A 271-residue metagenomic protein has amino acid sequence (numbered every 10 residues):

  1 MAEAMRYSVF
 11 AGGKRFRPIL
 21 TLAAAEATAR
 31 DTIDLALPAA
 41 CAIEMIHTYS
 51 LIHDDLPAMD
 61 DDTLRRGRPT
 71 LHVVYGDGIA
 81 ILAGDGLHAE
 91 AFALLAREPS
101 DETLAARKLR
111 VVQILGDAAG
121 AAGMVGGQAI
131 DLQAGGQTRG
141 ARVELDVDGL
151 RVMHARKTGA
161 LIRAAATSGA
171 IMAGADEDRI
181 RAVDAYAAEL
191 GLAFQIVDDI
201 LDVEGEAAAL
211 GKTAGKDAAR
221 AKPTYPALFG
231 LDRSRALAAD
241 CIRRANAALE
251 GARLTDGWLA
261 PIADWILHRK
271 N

Functional and structural regions predicted by a protein language model:
M1-N246, E250, L254-L267: Mg2+-dependent prenyl diphosphate-binding active-site environment of isoprenoid biosynthetic enzymes
R269-N271: Charged C-terminal helix
